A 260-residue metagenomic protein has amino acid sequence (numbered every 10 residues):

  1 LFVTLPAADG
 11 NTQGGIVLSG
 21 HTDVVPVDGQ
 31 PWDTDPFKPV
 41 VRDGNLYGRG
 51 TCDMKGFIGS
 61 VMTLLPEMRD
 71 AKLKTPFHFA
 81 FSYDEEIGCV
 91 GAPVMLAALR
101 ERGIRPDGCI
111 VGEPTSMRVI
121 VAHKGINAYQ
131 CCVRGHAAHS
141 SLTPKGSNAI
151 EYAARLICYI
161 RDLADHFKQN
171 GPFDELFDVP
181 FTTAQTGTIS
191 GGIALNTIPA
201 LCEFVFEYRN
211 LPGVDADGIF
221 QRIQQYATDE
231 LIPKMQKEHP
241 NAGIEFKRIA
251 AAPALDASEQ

Functional and structural regions predicted by a protein language model:
L1-G14: N-terminal, positively charged, Ser/Thr/Ala/Gly-biased leader segments that form transit/presequence-like amphipathic
V3, P39-V41, T186: A structural signal for short hydrophobic beta-strand segments in well-ordered beta-sheet cores
Q13-H78: Active-site metal-coordination/substrate-binding segment of hydrolases, especially metallo-dependent peptidases
H21, H123, H139-S140: Histidine-centered active-site/metal-ligand motif
V27-V41, P106, V121-C132: Acidic-glycine-rich active-site phosphate/pyrophosphate-binding loop
M54-A128: Acidic/histidine-rich catalytic neighborhood of metal-dependent amide-processing enzymes
Q130-Q260: Metal-dependent amide/peptide-bond hydrolase catalytic core, centered on the "pita-bread" metallohydrolase fold
